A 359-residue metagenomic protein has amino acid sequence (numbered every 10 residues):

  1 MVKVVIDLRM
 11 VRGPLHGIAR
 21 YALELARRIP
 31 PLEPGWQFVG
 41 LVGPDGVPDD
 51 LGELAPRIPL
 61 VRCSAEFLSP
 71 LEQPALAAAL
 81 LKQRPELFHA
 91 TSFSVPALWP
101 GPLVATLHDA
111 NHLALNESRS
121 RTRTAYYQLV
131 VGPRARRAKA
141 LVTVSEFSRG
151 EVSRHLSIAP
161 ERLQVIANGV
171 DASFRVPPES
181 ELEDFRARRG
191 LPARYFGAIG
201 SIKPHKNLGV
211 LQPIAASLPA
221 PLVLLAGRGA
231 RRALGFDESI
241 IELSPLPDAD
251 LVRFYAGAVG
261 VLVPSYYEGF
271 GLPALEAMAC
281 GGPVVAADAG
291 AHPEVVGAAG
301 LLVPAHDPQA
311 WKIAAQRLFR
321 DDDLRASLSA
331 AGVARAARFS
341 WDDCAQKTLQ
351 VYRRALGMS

Functional and structural regions predicted by a protein language model:
M1-S359: Carbohydrate transferase catalytic cores enriched for Leloir-type hexosyltransferases
